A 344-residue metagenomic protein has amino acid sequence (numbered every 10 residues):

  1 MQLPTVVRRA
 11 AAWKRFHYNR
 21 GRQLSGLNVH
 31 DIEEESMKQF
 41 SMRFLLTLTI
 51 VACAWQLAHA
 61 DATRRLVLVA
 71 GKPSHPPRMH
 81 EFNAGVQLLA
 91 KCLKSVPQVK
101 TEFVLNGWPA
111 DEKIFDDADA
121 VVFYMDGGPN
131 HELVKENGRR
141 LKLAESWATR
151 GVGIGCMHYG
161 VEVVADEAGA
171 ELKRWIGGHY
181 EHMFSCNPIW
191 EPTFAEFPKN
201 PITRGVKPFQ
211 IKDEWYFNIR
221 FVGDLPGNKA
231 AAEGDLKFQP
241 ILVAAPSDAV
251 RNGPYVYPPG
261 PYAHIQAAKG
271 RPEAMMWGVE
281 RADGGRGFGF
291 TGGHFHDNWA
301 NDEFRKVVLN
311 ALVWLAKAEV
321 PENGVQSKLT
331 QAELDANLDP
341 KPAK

Functional and structural regions predicted by a protein language model:
Y18-S36: Short, Lys/Arg-enriched N-terminal segments with co-localized hydrophobic residues within the first ~10-30 amino acids
F44-A54: Bacterial N-terminal signal peptides
D61-R64, A70, G85-K91, S95 (+2 more regions): Extracellular ligand-binding/catalytic regions of CAZymes and related secreted enzymes and adhesion modules
L66-A70, F115-D166, F290: Short alpha-beta junction capping motif
P73-Q87: Glycine- and acidic-residue-enriched helix-capping/strand-helix junction motifs
P97-A110: A short, well-structured beta->alpha microelement
C156-V256, G324-K344: An acidic, glycine-rich "communication" segment
